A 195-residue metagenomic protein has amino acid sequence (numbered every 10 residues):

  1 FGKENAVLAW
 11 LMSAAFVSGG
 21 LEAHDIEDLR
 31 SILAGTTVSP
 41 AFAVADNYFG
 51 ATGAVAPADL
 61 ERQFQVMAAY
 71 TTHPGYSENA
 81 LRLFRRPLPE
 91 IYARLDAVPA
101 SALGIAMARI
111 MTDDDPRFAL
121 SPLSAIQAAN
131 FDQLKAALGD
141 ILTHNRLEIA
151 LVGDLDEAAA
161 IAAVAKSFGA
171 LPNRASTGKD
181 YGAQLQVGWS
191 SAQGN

Functional and structural regions predicted by a protein language model:
F1-H73, L83-A93, V98-A128, H144-V152: M16 family metallopeptidases and their MPP-like homologs
T37, A69-E78, K166-A175: A common structural junction motif
D114, E148-N195: An aromatic/glycine/proline-enriched structural segment found at the starts of mature extracellular/organellar domains
